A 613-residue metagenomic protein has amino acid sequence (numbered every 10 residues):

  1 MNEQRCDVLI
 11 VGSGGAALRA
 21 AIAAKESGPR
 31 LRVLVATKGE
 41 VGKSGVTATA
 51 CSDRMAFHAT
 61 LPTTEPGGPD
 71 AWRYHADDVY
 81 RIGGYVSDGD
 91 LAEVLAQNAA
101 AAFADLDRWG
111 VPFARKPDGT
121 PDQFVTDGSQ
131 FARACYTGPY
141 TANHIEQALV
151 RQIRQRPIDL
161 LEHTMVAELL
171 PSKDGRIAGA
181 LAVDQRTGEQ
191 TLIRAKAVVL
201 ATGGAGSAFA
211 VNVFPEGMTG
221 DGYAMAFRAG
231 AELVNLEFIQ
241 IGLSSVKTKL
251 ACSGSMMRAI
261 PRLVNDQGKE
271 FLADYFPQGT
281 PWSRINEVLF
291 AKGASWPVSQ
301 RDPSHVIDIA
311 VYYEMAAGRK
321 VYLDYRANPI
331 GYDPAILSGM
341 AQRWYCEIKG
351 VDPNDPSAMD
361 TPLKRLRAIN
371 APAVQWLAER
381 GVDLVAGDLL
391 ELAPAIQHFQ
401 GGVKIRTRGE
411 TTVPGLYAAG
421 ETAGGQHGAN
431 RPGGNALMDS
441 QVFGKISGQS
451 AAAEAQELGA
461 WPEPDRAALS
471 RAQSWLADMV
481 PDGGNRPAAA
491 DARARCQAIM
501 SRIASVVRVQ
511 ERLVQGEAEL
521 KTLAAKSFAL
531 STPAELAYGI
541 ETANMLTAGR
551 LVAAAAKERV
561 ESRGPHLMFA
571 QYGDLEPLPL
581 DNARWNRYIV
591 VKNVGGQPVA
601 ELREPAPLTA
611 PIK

Functional and structural regions predicted by a protein language model:
M1-C6, G15, A23, P29 (+14 more regions): Glycine- and aromatic-enriched mobile tails/lids
E3-C6, G188-A197, T412: Core beta-strand elements of the Rossmann-like FAD/NAD(P) dinucleotide-binding domain in flavoenzyme oxidoreductases
G14-G15, E40, Y140, A205-G206: Residue-level detector of alpha-helix initiation sites
R30-T37, N235: Short beta-strand "acidic-cap" motif of Rossmann-like dinucleotide-binding folds
G39-G67, A71-D77, L243, S253-S255: Conserved N-terminal glycine-rich FAD pyrophosphate-binding loop of Rossmann-like flavoproteins
A102-E189, R194, A201, A210 (+4 more regions): Conserved redox-cofactor binding core of oxidoreductases
A197-A251, N430-S450: Glycine-rich loop(s) and the adjacent beta-strand/alpha-helix scaffold that form part
E232-Q375, S450, Q456: An anion/pyrophosphate-binding glycine-rich loop and adjacent beta-alpha core in soluble alpha-beta enzymes
